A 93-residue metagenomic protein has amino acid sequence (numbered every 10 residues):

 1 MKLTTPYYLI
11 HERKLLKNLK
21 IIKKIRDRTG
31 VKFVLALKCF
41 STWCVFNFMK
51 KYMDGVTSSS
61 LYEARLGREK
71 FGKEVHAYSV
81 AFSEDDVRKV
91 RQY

Functional and structural regions predicted by a protein language model:
M1-Y93: A charged N-terminal "starter" segment
